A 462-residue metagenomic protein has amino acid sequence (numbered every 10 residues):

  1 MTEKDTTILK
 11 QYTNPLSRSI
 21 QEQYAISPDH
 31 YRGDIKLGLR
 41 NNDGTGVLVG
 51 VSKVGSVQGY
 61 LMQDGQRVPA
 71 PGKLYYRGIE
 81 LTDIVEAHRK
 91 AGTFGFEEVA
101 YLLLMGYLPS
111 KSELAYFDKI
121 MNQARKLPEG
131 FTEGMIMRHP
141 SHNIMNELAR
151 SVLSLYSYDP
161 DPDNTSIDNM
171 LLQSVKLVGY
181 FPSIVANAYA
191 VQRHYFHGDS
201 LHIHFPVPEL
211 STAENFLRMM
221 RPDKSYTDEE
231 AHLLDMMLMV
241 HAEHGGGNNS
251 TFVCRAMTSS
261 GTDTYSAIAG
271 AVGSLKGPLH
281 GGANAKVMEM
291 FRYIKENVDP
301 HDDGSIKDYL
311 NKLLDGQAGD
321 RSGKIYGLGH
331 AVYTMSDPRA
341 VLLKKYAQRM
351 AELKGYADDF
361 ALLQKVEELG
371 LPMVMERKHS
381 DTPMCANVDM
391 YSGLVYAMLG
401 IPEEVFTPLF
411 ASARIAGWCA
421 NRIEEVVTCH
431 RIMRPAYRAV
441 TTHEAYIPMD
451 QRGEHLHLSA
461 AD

Functional and structural regions predicted by a protein language model:
M1-D462: Non-transmembrane, aqueous-exposed alpha-helical and coiled segments at domain scale
